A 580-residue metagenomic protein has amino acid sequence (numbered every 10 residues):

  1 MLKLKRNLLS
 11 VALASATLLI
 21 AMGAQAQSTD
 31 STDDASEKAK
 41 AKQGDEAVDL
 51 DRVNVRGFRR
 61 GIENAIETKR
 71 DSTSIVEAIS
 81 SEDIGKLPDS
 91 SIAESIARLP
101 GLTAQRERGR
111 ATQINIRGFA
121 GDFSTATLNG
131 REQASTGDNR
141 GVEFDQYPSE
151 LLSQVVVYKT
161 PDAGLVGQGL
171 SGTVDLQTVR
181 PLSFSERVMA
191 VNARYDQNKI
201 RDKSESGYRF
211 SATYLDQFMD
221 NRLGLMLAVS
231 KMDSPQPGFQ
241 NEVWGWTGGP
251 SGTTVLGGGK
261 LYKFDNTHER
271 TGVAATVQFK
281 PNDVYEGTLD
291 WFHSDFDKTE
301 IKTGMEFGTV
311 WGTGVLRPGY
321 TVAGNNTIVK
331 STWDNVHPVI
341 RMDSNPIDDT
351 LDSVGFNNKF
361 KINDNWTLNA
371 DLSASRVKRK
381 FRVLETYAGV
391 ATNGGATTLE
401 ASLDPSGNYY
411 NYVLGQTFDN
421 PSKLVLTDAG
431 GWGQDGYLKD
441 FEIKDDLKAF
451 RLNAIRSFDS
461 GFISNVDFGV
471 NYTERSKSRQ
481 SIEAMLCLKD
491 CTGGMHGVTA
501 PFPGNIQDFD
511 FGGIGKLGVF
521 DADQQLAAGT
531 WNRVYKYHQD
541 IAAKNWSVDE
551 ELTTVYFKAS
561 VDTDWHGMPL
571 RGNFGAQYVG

Functional and structural regions predicted by a protein language model:
M1-E46: Cleavable N-terminal targeting peptides that direct proteins into the secretory/outer-membrane pathway or into
E46-V48, G101-T112, V166-L170, S206: Short, glycine-/polar-rich solvent-exposed loops and beta-turns at beta-strand/coil boundaries
N54-G85, Q113, G121, R131: N-terminal periplasmic "start-of-domain" segments of outer-membrane beta-barrel proteins
T68, A93-E132, K159: Extracytoplasmic beta-strand/coil segments of soluble accessory domains associated with Gram-negative outer-membrane
S135-G141, E150-V157, G164-G248, T254-G257 (+3 more regions): Outer-membrane beta-barrel translocator/receptor signature
R194-D196, S206-Q217, L261-K302, D334-E385 (+3 more regions): Outer-membrane beta-barrel transmembrane strands
N241-P250, G304-G314, E385-G394, R479-T492: Flexible, surface-exposed loop regions and adjacent strand-edge segments of Gram-negative outer-membrane beta-barrel
R317-V336, A396-D435, Q480-K544: Flexible glycine-rich, low-complexity coil/linker segments exposed to the extracellular/periplasmic environment
